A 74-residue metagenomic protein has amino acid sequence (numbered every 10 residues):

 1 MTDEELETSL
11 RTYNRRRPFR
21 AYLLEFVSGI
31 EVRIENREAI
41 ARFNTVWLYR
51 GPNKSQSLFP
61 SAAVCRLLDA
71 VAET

Functional and structural regions predicted by a protein language model:
M1-T74: Motif-centric detector for short Cys/His coordination patterns
